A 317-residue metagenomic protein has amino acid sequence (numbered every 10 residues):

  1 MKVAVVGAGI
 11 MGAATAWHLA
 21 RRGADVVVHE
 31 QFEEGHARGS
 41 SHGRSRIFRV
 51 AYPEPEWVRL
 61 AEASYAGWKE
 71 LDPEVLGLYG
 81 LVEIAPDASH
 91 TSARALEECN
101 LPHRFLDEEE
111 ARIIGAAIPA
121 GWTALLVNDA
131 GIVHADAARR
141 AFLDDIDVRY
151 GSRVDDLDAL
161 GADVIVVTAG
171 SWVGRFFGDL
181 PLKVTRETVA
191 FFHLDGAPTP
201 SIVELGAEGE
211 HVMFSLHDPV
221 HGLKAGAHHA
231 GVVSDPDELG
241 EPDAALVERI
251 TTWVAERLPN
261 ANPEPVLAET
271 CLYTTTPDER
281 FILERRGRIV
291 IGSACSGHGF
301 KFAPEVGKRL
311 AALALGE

Functional and structural regions predicted by a protein language model:
K2-V27: N-terminal Rossmann-like FAD-binding beta1-loop-alpha1 element of flavoenzymes
V6, H29, G161-W172, G307: Short hydrophobic core segments
H18-R21, E74-G77, S171-G287: Active-site substrate-recognition segment that forms the wall of the catalytic cavity or substrate channel
R21-S40: Glycine-rich FAD pyrophosphate-binding loop
R44-I114, T123, V212: Dinucleotide-binding Rossmann-like beta1-alpha1 core, especially the glycine-rich loop that anchors the ADP
P53, I289-A303: Glycine-rich phosphate/pyrophosphate-binding beta-alpha loops
L125-D156: Helical element adjacent to the flavin cofactor pocket in flavoenzyme catalytic cores
P304-E317: Internal hydrophobic alpha-helix adjacent to the cofactor/substrate pocket in enzyme cavities
